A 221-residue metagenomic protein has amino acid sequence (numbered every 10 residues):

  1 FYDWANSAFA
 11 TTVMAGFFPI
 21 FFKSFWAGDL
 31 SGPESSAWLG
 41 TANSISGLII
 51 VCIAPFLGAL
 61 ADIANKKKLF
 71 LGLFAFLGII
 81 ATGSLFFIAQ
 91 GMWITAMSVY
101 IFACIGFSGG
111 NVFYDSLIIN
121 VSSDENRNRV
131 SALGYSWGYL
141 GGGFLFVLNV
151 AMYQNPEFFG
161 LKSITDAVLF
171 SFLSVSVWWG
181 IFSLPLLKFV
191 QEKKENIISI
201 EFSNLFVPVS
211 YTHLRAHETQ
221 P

Functional and structural regions predicted by a protein language model:
F1-G47: Helix-loop boundary and gating motifs at the non-cytosolic
T41-A59: Central cavity-lining transmembrane alpha-helices of secondary-active solute carriers, predominantly the Major
P55-A75: Conserved MFS/SLC helix-loop-helix module at the cytosolic interface between two early adjacent transmembrane helices
F76-Q90: C-terminal ends and interior cores of transmembrane alpha-helices in multi-pass membrane transporters/permeases
I94-G109: Hydrophobic core of transmembrane alpha-helices in multi-pass small-molecule transporters, especially MFS/SLC-type
A132-N149: Glycine-rich segments within core transmembrane alpha-helices of 12-TM secondary carriers
N149-Q154, W178-K193: C-terminal membrane-cytosol helix-exit motif in multi-pass small-molecule transporters
T212-T219: Conserved small/polar residues in nucleotide/adenosyl-binding loops
